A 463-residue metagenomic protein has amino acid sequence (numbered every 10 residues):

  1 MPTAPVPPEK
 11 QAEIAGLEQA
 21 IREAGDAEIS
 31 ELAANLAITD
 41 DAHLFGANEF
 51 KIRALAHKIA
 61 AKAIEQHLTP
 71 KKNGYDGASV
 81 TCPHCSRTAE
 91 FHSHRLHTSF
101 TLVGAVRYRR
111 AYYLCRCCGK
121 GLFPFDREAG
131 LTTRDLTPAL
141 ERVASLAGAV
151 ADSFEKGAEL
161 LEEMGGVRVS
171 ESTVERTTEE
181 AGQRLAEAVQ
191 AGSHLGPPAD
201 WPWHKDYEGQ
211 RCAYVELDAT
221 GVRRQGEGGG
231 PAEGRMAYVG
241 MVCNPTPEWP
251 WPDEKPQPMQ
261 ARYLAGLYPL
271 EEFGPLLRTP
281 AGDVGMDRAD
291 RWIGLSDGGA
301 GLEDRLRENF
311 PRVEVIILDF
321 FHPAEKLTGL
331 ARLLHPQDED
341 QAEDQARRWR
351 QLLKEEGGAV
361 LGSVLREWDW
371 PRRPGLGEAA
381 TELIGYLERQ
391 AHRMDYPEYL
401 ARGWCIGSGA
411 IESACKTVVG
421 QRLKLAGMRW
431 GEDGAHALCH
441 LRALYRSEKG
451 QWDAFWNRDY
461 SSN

Functional and structural regions predicted by a protein language model:
M1-I64, R110-N463: Catalytic center-proximal scaffold of phosphoryl-transfer enzymes
H57-K58, C85, A89-F91: A short glycine/small-residue-enriched secondary-structure motif
H67: N-terminal helical hairpins
G74-T81, R95, Y108-A111: Short metal-coordination and nucleic-acid-contact micro-motifs, chiefly zinc-binding Cys/His arrays
T81-R87, C117: Short, cysteine/histidine-rich loop/knuckle motifs that typically chelate Zn2+
T88-R107: Short recognition patches in nucleic-acid-associated and regulatory proteins
